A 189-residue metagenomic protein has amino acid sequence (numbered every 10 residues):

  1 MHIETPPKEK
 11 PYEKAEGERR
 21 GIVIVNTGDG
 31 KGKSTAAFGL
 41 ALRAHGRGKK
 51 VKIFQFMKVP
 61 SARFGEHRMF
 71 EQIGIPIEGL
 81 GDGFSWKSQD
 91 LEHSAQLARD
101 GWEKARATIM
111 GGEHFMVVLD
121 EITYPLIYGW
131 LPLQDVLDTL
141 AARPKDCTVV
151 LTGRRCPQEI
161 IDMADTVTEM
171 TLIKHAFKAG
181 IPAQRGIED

Functional and structural regions predicted by a protein language model:
M1-H2, F84-S85, K104-E113, E121-D189: Replace "adjacent to P-loop NTPase cores in ATP/GTP-dependent enzymes" with "adjacent to NTP-binding cores
M1-I22: Extreme N-terminal, non-catalytic leader segments that precede Walker-type/kinase nucleotide-binding cores
T5-E9, V59, R99-E103, C147-T152: Short gly/ser/thr-rich secondary-structure transition/capping motifs
I22-M110: Conserved P-loop
I22-V25, F115-M116, T148: Residue-level preference for the first positions of well-ordered beta-strands
S34, V118, A164: Conserved RecA-like P-loop NTPase ATPase core
F54, V117-I122: Short beta-strands and strand-loop turn motifs
Q72, E113, V118: Conserved, surface-exposed functional patches that form binding/active-site neighborhoods
